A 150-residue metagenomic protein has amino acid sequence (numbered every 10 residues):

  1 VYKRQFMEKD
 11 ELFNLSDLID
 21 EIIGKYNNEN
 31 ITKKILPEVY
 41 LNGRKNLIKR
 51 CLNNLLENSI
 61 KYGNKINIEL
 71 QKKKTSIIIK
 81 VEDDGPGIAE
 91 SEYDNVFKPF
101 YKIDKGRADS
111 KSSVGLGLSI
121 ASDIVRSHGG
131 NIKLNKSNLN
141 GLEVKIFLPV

Functional and structural regions predicted by a protein language model:
R4-E8, Y40-G43: Conserved micro-motifs of the catalytic ATP-binding
T32-N42, K73-K74: Conserved catalytic submotifs in the C-terminal HATPase_c
I48-K49: A residue-level detector for a conserved hydrophobic packing site within the catalytic ATP-binding domain
K65-T75: Short beta-strand/loop element within the Bergerat-fold HATPase_c
I88-Y101: Short conserved segment of the HATPase_c
G117, A121: Short alpha-helical Gxxx[C/S/T] motif in the catalytic ATP-binding
G129-G130: Conserved glycine-rich
